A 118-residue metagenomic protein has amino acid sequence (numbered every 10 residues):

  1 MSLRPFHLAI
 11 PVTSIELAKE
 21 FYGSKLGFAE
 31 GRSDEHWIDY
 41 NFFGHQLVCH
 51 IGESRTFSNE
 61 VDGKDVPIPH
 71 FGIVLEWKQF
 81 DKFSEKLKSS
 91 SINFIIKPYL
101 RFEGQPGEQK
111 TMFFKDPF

Functional and structural regions predicted by a protein language model:
M1-L17, F71: N-terminal beta-strand motif that seeds the catalytic metal site of vicinal oxygen chelate
S2-R4, K64-I68, Q105-P106: Short glycine-enriched loop/turn motifs at secondary-structure junctions
A9-P11, G72-E76, F113-K115: Short hydrophobic/aromatic beta-strand micro-patches that form the beta-sheet surface supporting nucleotide- or nucleic
I10-E53: Core segments of cupin and vicinal oxygen chelate
L17-A18, K78-F83: Short, conserved charged micro-motifs
I38, P69, E108-M112: Short beta-strand micro-motifs in enzyme catalytic cores
E60-P69, V74: Helix-adjacent hinge/juxtasegments
S84-F118: Vicinal oxygen chelate
